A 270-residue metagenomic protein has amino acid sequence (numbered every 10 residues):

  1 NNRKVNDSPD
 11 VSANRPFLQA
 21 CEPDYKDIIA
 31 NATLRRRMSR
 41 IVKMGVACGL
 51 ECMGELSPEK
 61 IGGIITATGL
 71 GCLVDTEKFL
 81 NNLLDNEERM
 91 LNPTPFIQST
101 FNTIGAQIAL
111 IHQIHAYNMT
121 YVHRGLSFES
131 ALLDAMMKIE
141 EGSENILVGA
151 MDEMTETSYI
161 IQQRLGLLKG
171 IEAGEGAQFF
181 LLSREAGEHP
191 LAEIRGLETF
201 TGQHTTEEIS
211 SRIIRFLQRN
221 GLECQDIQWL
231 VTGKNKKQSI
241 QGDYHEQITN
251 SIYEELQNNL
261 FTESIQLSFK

Functional and structural regions predicted by a protein language model:
N1-Y117, V122-E129, M137-S143, M151-K270: Conserved "HGTGT" condensation-loop signature of ketosynthase/thiolase-family condensing enzymes that catalyze
L147: Short aromatic-hydrophobic micro-motifs that form the base-stacking/packing surface for donor nucleotide recognition
